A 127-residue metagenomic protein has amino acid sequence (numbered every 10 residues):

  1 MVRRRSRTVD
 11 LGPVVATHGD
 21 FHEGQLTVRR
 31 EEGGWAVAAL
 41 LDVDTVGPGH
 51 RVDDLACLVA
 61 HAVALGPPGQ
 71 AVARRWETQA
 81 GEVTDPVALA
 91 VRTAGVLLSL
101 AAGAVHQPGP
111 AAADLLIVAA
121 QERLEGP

Functional and structural regions predicted by a protein language model:
M1-H18, R29-E31, G81-D85: An alpha-helical support segment within catalytic cores of ATP-dependent transferases
V14-A16, E32-A73: Active-site Asp-x-Gly
F21: Hydrophobic HxD+1 residue recognition
G24-V28: Hydrophobic residue at the +6 position relative to the catalytic HRD Asp in the kinase catalytic loop
R29-A38, R123-P127: Conserved NTP-binding catalytic cores of kinases and kinase-like/nucleotidyltransferase enzymes across multiple kinase
V52-T84, A94-P110: Active-site activation/catalytic loop segments of kinase-like enzymes and analogous catalytic loops in related
A88-A90: Phosphate/pyrophosphate-binding loops and the adjoining catalytic core of nucleotide-dependent enzymes
G103-P127: Regulatory N- and C-terminal appendages and interdomain linkers associated with kinase/kinase-like NTP transferase
